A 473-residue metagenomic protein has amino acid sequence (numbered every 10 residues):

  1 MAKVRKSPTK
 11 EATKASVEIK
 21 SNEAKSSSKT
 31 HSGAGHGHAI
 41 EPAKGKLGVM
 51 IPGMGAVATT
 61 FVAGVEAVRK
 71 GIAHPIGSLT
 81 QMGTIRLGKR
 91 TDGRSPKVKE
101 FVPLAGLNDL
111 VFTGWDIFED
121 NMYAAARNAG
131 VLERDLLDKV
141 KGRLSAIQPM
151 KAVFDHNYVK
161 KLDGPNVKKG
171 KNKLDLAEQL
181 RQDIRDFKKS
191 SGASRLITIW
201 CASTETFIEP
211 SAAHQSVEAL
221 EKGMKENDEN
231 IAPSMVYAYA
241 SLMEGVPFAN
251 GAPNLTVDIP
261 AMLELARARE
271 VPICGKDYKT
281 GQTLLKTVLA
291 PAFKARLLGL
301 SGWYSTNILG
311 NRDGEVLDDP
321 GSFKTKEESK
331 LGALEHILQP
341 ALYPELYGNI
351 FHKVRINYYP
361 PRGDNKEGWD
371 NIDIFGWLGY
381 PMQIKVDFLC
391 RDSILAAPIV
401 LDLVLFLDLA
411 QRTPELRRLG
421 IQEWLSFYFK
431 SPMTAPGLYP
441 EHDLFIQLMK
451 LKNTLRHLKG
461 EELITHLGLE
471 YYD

Functional and structural regions predicted by a protein language model:
M1-S28: Polybasic, lysine-enriched low-complexity intrinsically disordered terminal tails
S21, K25-S26, P360, L405 (+1 more regions): Low-complexity, compositionally biased segments
K29-A252, T256-A268, Q282-A290, Q383 (+1 more regions): Metallocofactor- and cofactor-centric catalytic cores in central/energy metabolism, strongly enriched
A56, I117-E119, T280-G281, Y304-N311 (+3 more regions): Glycine-rich beta-alpha junction loops
G245-V246, V271, L297-L298: Short glycine/serine/threonine/alanine-rich loop segments
N254-R269, I308-D319, H336-E345, G363-D370 (+3 more regions): Short flexible/disordered coil segments
C274-K276, T280-L346: Conserved anion/nucleotide-ligand pocket segment
S329-E423: Glycine-rich, aromatic-lined ligand/substrate-binding cores of catalytic and carbohydrate-binding domains
